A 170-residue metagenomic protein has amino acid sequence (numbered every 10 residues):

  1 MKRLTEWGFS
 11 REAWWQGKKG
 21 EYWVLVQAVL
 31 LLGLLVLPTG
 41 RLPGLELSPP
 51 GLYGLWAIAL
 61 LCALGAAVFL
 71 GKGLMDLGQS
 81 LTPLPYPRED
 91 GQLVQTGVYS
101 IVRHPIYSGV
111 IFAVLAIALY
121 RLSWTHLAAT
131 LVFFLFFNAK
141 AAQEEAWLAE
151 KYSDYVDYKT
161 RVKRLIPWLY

Functional and structural regions predicted by a protein language model:
M1-Q95, F112-Y170: Membrane-anchoring alpha-helices and their flanking helix-loop junctions
T96, S100-S108: Histidine-centered phosphotransfer motif of kinases
